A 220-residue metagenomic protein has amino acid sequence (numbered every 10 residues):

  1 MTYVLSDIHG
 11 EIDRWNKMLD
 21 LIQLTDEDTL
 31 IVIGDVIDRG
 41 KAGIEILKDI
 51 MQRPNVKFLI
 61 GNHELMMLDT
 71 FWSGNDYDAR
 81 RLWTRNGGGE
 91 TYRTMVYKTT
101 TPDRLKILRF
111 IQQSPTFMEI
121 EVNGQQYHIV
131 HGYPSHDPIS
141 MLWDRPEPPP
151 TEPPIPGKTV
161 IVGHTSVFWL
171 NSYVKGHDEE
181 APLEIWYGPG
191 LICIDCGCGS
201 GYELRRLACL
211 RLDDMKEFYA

Functional and structural regions predicted by a protein language model:
M1-K48: N-terminal active-site segment of His-dependent metallophosphoesterases
M1-Y3, I120-H128: Beta-strand-turn-beta hairpins that frame and shape the catalytic cleft of phosphate-ester-processing enzymes
L5-S6, L30-G34, F58-G61, V130 (+2 more regions): Active-site neighborhood of phospho(di)ester-bond hydrolases with catalytic His/Asp-centered motifs
H9-D13, D38-K41, L65-L68, D137 (+2 more regions): Active-site environment of divalent metal-dependent phosphoester hydrolases
G43-E119: Active-site neighborhood of divalent metal-dependent phosphoester bond hydrolases
A79, G132-P154: Active-site-proximal segments of metal-dependent phosphoesterases and phosphodiesterases across multiple
I139-P148, S172-G188: Short, surface-exposed loop/helix-turn segments at secondary-structure junctions that function as lids/hinges flanking
Y187-A220: Binuclear metal-dependent phosphoesterase catalytic core
